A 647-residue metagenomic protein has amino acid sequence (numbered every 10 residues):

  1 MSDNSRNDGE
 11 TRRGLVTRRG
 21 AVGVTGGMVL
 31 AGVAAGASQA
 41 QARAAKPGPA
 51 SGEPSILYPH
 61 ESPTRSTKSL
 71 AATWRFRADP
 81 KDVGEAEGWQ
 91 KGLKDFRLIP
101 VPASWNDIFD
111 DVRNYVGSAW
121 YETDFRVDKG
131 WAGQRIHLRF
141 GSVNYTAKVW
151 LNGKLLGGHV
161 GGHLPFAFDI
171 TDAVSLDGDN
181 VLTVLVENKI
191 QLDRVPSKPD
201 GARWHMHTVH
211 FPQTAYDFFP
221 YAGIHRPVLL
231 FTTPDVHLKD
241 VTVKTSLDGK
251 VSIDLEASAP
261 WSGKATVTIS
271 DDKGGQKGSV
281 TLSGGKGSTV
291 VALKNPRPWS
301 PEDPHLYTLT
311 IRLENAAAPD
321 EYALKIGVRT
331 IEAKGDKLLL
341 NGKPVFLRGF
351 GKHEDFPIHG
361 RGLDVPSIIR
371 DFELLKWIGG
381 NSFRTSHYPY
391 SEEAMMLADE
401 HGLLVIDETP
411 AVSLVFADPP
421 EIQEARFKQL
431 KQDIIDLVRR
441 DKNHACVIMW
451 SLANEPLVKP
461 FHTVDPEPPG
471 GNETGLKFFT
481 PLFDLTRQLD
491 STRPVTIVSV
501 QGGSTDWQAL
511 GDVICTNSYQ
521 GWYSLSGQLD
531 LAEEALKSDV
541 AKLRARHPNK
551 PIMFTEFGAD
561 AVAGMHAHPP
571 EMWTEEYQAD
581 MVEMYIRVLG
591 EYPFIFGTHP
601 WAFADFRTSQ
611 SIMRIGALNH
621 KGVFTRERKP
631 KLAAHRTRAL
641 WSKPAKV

Functional and structural regions predicted by a protein language model:
M1-V16, A31: N-terminal secretory signal peptides
L15-T25: N-terminal export leaders
G20, A42-V112, L185, K189-R194 (+3 more regions): Accessory carbohydrate-binding/adhesion or oligomerization-edge regions at the termini of glycan-active proteins
I56, H60, R75-A78, V112 (+4 more regions): Accessory beta-strand-rich segments of carbohydrate-active enzymes
S66-E85, V143, T208, F219-G223 (+6 more regions): Substrate-binding clefts and catalytic carboxylate motifs of secreted carbohydrate-active enzymes
A103-V127, W131-R139, N144-L151, G157-V160 (+7 more regions): Active-site-adjacent substrate/metal-binding segments within catalytic domains of carbohydrate-active enzymes
P234-P260, K646: Surface beta-strand/loop "capping" patches
V251-V280: Beta-strand-rich binding/interaction modules
